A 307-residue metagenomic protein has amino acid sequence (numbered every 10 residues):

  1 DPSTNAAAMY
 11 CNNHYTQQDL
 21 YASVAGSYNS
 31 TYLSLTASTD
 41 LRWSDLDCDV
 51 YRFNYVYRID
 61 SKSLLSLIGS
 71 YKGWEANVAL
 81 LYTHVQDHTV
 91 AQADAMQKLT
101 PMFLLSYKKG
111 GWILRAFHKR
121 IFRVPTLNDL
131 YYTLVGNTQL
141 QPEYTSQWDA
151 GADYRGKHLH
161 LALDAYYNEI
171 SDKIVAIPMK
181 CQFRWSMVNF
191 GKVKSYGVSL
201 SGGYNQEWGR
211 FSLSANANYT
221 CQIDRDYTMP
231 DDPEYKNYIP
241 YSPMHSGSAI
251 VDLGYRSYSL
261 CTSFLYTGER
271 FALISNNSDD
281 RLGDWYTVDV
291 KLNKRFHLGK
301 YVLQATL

Functional and structural regions predicted by a protein language model:
D1, R42-L46, T83-D87, K119-P125 (+5 more regions): Structural signature of outer-membrane beta-barrel domains
D1-A93, K98-K108, I113-F117, A162 (+2 more regions): Face-selective signature of the C-terminal outer-membrane beta-barrel domain
N5-N13, D47-Y55, Q86-A93, Y132-T138 (+4 more regions): Extracellular loop and loop/strand-boundary signature of outer-membrane beta-barrel proteins
N12, Q17-Y21, W43, T145 (+3 more regions): A structural signal for the main folded, soluble domain(s) of proteins
A22-Y28, S63-G69, F103-K109, A150-Y154 (+6 more regions): Residues on the lipid-exposed face of transmembrane beta-strands in outer-membrane beta-barrel proteins
N29-T36, S70-E75, A165-E169, S186-I274: Gram-negative outer-membrane beta-barrel transporters
A93-K108, W112-S171, I177-E207, I239-H245: Outer-membrane beta-barrel signature, preferentially recognizing the C-terminal barrel domain of Gram-negative
I170-D172, G268-L273, L292-L307: C-terminal beta-signal and adjacent terminal beta-strands/loops of Gram-negative outer-membrane beta-barrel proteins
